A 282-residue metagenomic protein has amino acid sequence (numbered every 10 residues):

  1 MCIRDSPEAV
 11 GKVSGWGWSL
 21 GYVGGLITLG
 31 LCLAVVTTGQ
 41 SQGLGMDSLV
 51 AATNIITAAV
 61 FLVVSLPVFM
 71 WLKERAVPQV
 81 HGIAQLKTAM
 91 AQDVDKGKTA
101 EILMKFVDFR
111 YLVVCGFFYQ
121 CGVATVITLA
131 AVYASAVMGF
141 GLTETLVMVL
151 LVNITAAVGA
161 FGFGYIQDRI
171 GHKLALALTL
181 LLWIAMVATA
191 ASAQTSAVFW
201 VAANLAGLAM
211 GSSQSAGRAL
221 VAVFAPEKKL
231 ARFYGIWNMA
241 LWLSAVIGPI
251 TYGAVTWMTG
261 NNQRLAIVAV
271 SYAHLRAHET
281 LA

Functional and structural regions predicted by a protein language model:
M1-D5, A273-T280: Conserved small/polar residues in nucleotide/adenosyl-binding loops
R4, S213-A225: Intracellular juxtamembrane helix-capping segments at the cytosolic ends of symmetry-related transmembrane helices
V36-A58, A254-Y272: A membrane-interface helix-boundary motif in multi-pass transporters
R75-V113: Juxtamembrane intracellular "pre-TM" segments in multi-pass secondary transporters
T128-E144: Short amphipathic helix-loop junctions that connect adjacent transmembrane helices in Major Facilitator Superfamily/SLC
G159-G171: Helix-to-loop junctions at the C-terminal end of transmembrane segments in multipass secondary transporters
L174-A188: Structural signature of the two symmetry-related core transmembrane helices
A191-A202: Helix-loop junctions at membrane interfaces in 12-TM secondary transporters
